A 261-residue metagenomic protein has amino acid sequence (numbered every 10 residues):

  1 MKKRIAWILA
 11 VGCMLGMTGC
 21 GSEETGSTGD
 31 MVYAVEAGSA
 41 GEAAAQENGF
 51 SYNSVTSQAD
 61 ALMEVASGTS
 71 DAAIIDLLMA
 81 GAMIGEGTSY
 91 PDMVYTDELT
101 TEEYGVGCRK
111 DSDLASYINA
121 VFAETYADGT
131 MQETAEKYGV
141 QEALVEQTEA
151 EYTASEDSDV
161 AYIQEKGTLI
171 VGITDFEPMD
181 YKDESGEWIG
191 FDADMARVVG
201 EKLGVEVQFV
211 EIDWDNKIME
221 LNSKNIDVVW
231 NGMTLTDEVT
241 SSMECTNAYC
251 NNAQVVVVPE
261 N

Functional and structural regions predicted by a protein language model:
M1-W7: Positively charged n-region of N-terminal signal peptides that target proteins for export
L15-G19: C-terminal motif of bacterial Sec signal peptides marking the signal peptidase cleavage site
G21, S39, G81, E102-T148 (+2 more regions): Extended ligand-binding regions for polar small-molecule ligands
G21-T25, E142-K166: Bacterial Sec-exported substrate-binding components of ABC uptake systems
E24-T28, G81-T101, C108, R197 (+2 more regions): Acidic, polar ligand-binding/catalytic clefts
G26-P91, D111-S112, T234, N247 (+1 more regions): Pocket-lining segment of extracytoplasmic ligand-binding domains
V35, Q46-Q58, E64, A72 (+4 more regions): Extracytoplasmic small-molecule ligand-binding "clamshell" domains of the periplasmic binding protein/Venus flytrap
A43-A45, E103-G105, P178-D183, D237-T240: A short acidic, helix-capping loop that chelates divalent metal ions and anchors anionic groups
